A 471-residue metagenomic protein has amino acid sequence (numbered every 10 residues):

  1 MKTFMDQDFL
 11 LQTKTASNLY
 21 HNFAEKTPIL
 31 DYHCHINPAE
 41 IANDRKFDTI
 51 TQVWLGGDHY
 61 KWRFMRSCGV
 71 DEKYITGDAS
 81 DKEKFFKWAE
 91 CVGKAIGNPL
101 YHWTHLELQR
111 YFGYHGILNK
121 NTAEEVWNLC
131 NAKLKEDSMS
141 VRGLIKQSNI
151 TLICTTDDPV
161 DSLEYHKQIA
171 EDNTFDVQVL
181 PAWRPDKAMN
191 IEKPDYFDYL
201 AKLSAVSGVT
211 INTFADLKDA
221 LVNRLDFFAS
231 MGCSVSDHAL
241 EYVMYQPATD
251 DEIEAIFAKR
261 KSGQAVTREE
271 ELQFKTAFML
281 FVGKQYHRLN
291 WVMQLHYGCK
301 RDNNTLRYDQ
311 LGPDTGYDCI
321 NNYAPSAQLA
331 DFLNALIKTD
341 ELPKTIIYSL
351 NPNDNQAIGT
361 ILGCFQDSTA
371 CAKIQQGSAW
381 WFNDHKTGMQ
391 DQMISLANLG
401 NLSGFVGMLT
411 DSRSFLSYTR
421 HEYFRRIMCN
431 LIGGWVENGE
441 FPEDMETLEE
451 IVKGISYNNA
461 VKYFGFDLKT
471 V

Functional and structural regions predicted by a protein language model:
K2-L289, E341-P343, I347-P352, G359 (+1 more regions): Metal-cofactor-binding active-site regions of metalloenzymes
M293-L295: C-terminal amphipathic alpha-helical interaction region
D302-Q376: Active-site-proximal binding-pocket segments
